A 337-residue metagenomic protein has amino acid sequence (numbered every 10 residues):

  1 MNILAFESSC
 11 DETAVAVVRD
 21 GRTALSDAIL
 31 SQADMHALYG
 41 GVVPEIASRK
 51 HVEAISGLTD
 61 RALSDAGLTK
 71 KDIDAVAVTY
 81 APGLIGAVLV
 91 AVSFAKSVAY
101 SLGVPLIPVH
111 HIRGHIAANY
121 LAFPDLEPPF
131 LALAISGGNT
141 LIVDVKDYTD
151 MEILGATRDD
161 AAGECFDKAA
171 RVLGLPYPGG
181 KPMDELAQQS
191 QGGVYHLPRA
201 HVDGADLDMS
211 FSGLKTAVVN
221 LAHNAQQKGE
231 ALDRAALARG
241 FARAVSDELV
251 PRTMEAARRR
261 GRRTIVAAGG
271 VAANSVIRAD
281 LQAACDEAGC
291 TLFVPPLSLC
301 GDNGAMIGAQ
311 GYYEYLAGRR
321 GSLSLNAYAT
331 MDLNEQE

Functional and structural regions predicted by a protein language model:
M1, V109-L131, Q310: Conserved phosphate-binding catalytic cores of ATP/NTP-utilizing and phosphoryl-transfer enzymes
N2-P82, H111, H115: N-terminal beta-alpha supersecondary unit
T13-R19, A132-A134, T140-D144: Short beta-strand scaffold segments in enzyme catalytic cores
K70-T79, R260-V271, F293-P295: Short glycine-rich phosphate-binding loop at a beta-alpha junction
P108-V109, L281-M306: Conserved phosphate-binding/catalytic loops in two-lobed NTP-binding clefts
P124, D147-Q191, K215-T216, N220-N224: Glycine-rich phosphate-binding loop plus the immediately following alpha-helix
E185-I265, N274-A288, Y315-G318, E335-E337: A contiguous, well-structured pocket-lining segment that forms one wall/lid of small-molecule binding clefts in soluble
P295-L333: Glycine-rich phosphate-binding/hydrolytic loop that grips phosphoryl groups
